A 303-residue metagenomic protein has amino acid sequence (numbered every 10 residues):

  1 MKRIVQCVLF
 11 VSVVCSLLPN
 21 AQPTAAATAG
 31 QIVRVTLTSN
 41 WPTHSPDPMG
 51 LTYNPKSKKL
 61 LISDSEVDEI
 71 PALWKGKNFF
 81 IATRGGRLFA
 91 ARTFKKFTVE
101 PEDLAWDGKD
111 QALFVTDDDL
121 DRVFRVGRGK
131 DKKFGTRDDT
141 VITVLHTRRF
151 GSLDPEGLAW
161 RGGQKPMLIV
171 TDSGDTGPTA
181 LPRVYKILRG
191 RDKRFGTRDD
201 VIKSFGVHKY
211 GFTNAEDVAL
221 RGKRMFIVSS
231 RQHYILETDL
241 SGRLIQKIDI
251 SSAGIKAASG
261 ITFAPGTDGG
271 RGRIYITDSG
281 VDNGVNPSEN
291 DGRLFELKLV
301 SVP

Functional and structural regions predicted by a protein language model:
M1-I4: Positively charged n-region of N-terminal signal peptides that target proteins for export
C7-S16: Bacterial N-terminal signal peptides
C15-L18, T43: Short, low-complexity, intrinsically disordered N-terminal segments
Q22-P303: Sequence/structural signature of beta-propeller domains
